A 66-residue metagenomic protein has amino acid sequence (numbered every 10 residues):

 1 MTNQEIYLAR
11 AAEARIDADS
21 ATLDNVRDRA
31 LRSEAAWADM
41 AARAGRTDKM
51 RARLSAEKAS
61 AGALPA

Functional and structural regions predicted by a protein language model:
M1-A66: Long, non-catalytic architectural segments outside compact domain cores
